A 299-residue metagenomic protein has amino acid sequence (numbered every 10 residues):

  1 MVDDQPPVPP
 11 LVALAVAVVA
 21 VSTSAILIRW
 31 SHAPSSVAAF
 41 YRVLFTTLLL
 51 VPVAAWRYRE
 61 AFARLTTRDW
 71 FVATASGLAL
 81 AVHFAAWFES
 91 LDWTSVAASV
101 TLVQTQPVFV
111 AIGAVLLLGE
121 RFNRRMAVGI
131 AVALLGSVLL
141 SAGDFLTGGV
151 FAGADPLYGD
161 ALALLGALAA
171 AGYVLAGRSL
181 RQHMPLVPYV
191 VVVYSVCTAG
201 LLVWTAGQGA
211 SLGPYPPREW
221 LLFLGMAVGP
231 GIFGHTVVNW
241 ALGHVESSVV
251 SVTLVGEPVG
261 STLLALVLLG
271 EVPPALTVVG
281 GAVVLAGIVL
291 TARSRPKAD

Functional and structural regions predicted by a protein language model:
M1-Y41, F45-T46, G148-S179, A199-G200 (+1 more regions): Glycine-/small-residue-enriched transmembrane alpha-helix faces in small-molecule transporters and effluxers
P10, A33-V82, L168-Y173, V191-G209 (+2 more regions): Transmembrane alpha-helices of multi-pass small-molecule transport proteins
P10-A15, T66-G77, R121-L135, H183-S195 (+1 more regions): Cytoplasmic-side transmembrane-helix entry/capping segments in multi-pass membrane proteins
V19-T23, L27, T74-W93, I112-G113 (+6 more regions): Hydrophobic alpha-helical transmembrane segments of multi-pass membrane transport proteins, especially secondary
I26-S35, A61-F62, D92, S141-Y158 (+2 more regions): Membrane-interface helix termini and inter-helical loops of multi-pass transporters
S31, A38, R42, S90 (+7 more regions): Hydrophobic/aromatic residues within transmembrane alpha-helices of multi-pass small-molecule transporters
F45-L49, L102-L116, V196-G200, T253-L268 (+1 more regions): Alpha-helical transmembrane segments of compact multi-pass small-molecule transporters, enriched in specific families
T74, G113-A114, F122-T147, F151 (+2 more regions): Hydrophobic transmembrane alpha-helices of multi-pass small-molecule transport proteins
